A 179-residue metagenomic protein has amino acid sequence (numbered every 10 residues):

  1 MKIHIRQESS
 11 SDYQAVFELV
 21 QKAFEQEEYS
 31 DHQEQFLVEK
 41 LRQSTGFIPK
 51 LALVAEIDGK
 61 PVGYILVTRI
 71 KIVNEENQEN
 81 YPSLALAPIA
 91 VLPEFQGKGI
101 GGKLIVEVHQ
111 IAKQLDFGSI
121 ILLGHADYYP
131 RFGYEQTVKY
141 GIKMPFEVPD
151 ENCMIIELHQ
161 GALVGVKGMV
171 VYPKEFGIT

Functional and structural regions predicted by a protein language model:
I3-V16: A short beta-loop-alpha structural element at the N-terminal edge of CoA-dependent acyl/N-acetyltransferase catalytic
F17, F24-L66, K71: Active-site rim helix/loop that mediates acceptor-substrate recognition in acyltransferases
D58-G59, E94, E157-A162: Short loop segments at secondary-structure junctions
K60, L92-K103, L115, R131: Conserved glycine-rich acetyl-CoA-binding loop
I70-L86, Q96: A conserved beta-turn-beta hairpin within the catalytic core of GNAT-like acetyltransferases that forms part
L86, V91, G97-Q110, L122: Conserved acetyl-CoA-binding loop-helix of GNAT-fold acetyltransferases
Q114-G118, L123-V148: Conserved active-site alpha-helix within GNAT-family acetyltransferase domains
K143-T179: C-terminal "cap" of GNAT-fold acetyltransferases
